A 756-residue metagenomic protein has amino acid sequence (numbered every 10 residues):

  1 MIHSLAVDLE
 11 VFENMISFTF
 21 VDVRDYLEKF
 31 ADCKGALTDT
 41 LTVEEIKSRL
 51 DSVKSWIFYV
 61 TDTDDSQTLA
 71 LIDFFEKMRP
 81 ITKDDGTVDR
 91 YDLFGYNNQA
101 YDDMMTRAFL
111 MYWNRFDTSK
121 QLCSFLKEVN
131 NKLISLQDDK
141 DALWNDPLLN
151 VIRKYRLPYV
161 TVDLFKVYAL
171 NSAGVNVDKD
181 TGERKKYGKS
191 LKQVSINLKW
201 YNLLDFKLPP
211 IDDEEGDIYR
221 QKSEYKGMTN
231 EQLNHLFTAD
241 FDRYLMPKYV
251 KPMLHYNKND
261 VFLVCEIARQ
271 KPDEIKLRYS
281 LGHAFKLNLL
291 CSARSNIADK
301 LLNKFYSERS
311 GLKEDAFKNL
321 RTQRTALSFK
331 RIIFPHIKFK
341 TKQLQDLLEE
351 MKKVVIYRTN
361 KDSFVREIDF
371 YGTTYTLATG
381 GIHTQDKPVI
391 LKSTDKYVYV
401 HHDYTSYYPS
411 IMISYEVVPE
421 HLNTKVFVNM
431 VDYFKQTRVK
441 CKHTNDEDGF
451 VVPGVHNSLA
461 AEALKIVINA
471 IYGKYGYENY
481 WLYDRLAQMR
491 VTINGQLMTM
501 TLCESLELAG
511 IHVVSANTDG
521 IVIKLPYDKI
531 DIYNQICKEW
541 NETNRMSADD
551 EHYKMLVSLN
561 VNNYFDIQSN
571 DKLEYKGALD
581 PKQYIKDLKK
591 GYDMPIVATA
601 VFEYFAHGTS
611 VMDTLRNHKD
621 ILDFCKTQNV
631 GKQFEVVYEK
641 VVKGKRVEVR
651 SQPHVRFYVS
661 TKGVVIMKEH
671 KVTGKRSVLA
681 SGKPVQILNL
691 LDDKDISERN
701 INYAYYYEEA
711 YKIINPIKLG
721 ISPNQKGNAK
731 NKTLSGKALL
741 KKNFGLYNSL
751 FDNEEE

Functional and structural regions predicted by a protein language model:
I2-E10, D163, V400-H402: Two-metal-ion RNase H-like nuclease active-site motif
M15, M104, L170, K189-V194 (+7 more regions): Short helix/loop capping segments that flank catalytic or ligand/cofactor-binding pockets
C33-Q193: Conserved DEDDh/DEDDy metal-dependent 3′-5′ exonuclease domain
F94-Y96, D103-M104, Q121-S124, I134-D138 (+4 more regions): Catalytic nucleotidyl-transfer cores of nucleotide-processing enzymes
K179-K189, N197-D205, I211-Y399, Y404-T405 (+7 more regions): Conserved "right-hand" nucleotidyltransferase catalytic core of DNA-directed polymerases
K199-W200, A460-G473, G495-I511: Structured alpha-helical segments in the cores of large, soluble enzyme domains
T322-Q323, S328, F364, A461 (+2 more regions): C-terminal, non-catalytic extensions of nucleic-acid polymerases
G476-M489: Gly-rich Lys/Arg/Thr-decorated short loops/hinges at beta-loop-alpha junctions or inter-strand turns that position
